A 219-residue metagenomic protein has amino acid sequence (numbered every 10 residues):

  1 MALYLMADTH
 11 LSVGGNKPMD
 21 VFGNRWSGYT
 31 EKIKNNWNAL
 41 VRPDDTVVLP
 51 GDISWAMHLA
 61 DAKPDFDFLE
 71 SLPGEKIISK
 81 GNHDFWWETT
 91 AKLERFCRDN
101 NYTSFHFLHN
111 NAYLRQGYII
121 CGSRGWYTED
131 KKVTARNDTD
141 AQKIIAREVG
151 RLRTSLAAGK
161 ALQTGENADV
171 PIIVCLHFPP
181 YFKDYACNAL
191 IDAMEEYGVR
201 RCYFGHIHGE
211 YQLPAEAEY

Functional and structural regions predicted by a protein language model:
A2, G15-R115, A186-V199: Core catalytic region of metal-dependent phosphoesterases/phosphodiesterases, especially metallo-beta-lactamase-like
A2-T9: Short, hydrophobic/glycine-enriched beta-strand segments
D8, G51-D52, G81-N82, H177 (+1 more regions): Active-site glycine-centered loops adjacent to acidic/histidine catalytic or metal-binding residues that shape
T9-L11, E88-A189, A193: Conserved catalytic scaffold of divalent metal-dependent phosphoesterases
L11, S54-W55, P180, G209: Short active-site segment of divalent metal-dependent hydrolases/proteases that encodes the spacing between
T46, E75-I77, I120, P171-C175 (+1 more regions): Structural preference for beta-strand elements that scaffold enzyme active sites
A56, W86, Y127-D130, E210: Basic, gly/Ser/Thr/Pro-rich low-complexity segments located predominantly at protein N termini
I77, P180-Y219: Conserved beta-sheet core of the metallophosphoesterase superfamily
